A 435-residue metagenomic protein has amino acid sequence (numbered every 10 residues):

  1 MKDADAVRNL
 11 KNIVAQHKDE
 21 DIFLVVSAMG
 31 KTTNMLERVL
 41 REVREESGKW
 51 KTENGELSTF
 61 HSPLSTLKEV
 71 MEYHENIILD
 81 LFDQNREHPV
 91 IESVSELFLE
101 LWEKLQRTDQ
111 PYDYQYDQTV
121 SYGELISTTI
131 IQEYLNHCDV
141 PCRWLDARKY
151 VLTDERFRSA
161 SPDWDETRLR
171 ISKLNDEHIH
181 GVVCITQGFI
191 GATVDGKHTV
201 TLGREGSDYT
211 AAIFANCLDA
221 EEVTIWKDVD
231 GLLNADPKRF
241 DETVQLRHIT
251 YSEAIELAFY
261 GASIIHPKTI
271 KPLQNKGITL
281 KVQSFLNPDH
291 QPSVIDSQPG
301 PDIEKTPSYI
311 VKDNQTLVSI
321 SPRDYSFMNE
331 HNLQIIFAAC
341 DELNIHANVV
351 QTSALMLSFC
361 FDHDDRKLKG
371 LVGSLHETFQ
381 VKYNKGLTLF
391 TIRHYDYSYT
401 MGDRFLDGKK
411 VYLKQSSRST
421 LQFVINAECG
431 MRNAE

Functional and structural regions predicted by a protein language model:
M1-A262, Y397: Nucleotide/pyrophosphate-binding catalytic subdomain
M29-G30, V229-G231, S284-D289, P299 (+1 more regions): Glycine-rich beta-alpha junction loops
T32-T33, L152, A192-V194, L232-L233 (+4 more regions): Flexible loop/turn segments at secondary-structure boundaries
V140, I278, I345: Short phosphate-binding/catalytic loops that engage adenosine nucleotides
D176-V194, L257-K281, V318-L333, Y383-R404: Electropositive, surface-exposed helix/loop patches at the edges of structured domains that serve as adaptable
H248-S297, P301-K305, Y309-T316: A conserved active-site cap/scaffold subdomain adjacent to cofactor or substrate pockets
Q291-E435: A conserved regulatory-domain signal marking ACT and ACT-like small-molecule sensing domains and adjacent regulatory
